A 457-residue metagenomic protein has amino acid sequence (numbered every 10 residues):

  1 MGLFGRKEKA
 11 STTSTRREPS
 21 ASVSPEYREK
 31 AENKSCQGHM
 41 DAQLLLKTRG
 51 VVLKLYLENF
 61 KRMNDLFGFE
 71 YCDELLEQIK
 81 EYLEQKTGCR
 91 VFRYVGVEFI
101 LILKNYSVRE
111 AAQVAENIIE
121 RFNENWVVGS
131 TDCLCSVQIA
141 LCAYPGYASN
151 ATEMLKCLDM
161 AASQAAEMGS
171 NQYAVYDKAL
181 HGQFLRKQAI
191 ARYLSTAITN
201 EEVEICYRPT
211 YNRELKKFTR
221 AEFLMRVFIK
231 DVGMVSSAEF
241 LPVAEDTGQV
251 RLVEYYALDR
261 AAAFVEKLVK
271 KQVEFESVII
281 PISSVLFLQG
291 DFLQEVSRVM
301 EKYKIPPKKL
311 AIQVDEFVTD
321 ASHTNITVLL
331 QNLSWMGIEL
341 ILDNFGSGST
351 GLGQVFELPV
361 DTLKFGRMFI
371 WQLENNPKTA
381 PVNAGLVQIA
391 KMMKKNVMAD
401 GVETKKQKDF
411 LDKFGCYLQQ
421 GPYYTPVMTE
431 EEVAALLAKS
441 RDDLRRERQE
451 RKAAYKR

Functional and structural regions predicted by a protein language model:
G2-A10, R16-L45, Q164-C206, A244-G248 (+3 more regions): C-di-GMP signaling machinery
G2-E8, K230-D231, S283-G290, K309-S322 (+1 more regions): EAL-family c-di-GMP phosphodiesterase catalytic domain
V23-V51, E58-Q85, F92-G96, I100 (+4 more regions): Conserved long alpha-helical elements within nucleotide-processing catalytic cores of c-di-GMP signaling and class III
S35, R186-V243, P281, L342 (+3 more regions): Active-site core of bacterial EAL-family cyclic-dinucleotide phosphodiesterase domains
F92-V95, F122-Q138, A166, G233 (+2 more regions): Catalytic core regions of nucleotide second-messenger enzymes
I102-A111, G129-D132, S136-M154, A179-G182 (+4 more regions): Catalytic strand-loop-helix junctions within cyclic-nucleotide turnover domains
N117, T131, Q138-G146, E153-M168 (+9 more regions): Cyclic nucleotide signaling catalytic output domains
R213-E222, Q249-I326, G401: Catalytic core of bacterial c-di-GMP phosphodiesterases, primarily the EAL and HD-GYP domains, capturing alpha-helical
